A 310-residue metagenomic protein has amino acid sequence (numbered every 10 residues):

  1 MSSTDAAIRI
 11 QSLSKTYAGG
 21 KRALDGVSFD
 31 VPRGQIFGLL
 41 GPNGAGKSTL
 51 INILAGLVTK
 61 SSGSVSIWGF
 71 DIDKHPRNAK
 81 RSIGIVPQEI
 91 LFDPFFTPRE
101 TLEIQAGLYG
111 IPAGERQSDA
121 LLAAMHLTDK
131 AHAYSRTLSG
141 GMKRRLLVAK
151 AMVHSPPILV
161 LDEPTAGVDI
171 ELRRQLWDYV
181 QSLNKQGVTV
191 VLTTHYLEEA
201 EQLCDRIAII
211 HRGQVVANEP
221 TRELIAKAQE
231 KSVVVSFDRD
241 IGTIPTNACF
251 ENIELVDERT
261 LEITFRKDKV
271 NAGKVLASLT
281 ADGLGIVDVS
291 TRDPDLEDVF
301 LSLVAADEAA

Functional and structural regions predicted by a protein language model:
M1-K15, A306-A310: ABC-family P-loop ATPase nucleotide-binding domain
D5-I8, K15-H211, A217: ABC transporter nucleotide-binding domains
K80, L122, I225, F300-L301: Conserved protein kinase catalytic domain
G84, G110, L147, A226-Q229 (+3 more regions): A generic structural signal for secondary-structure junctions that act as hinges or helix/strand caps at the edges
W177-R266: ABC transporter nucleotide-binding domain
A208, S302-A305: Short low-complexity, flexible loop/linker segments enriched in glycine and/or proline with clustered acidic
E230-L303, A310: Short, charged/small-residue-rich alpha-helical element at the C-terminal edge of ABC transporter nucleotide-binding
